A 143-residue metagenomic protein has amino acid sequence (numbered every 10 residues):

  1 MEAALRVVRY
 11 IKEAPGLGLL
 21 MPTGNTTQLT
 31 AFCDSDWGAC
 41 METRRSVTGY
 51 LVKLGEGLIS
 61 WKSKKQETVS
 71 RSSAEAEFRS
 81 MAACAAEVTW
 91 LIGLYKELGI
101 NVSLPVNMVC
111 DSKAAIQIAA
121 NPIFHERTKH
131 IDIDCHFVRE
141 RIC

Functional and structural regions predicted by a protein language model:
M1-C143: Divalent metal-binding acidic/histidine catalytic loops
